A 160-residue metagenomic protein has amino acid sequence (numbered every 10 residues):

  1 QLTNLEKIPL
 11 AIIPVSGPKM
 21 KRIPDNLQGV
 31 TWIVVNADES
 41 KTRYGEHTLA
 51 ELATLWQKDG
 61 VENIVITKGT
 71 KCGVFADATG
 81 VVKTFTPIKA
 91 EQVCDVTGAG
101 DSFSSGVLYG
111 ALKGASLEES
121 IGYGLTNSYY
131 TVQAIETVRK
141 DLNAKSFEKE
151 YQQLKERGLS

Functional and structural regions predicted by a protein language model:
Q1-T54, C72: Conserved beta-alpha-beta core of the PfkB/ribokinase-like small-molecule kinase fold
K19-M20, H47-S160: Conserved phosphate-binding/catalytic region of the ribokinase-like
